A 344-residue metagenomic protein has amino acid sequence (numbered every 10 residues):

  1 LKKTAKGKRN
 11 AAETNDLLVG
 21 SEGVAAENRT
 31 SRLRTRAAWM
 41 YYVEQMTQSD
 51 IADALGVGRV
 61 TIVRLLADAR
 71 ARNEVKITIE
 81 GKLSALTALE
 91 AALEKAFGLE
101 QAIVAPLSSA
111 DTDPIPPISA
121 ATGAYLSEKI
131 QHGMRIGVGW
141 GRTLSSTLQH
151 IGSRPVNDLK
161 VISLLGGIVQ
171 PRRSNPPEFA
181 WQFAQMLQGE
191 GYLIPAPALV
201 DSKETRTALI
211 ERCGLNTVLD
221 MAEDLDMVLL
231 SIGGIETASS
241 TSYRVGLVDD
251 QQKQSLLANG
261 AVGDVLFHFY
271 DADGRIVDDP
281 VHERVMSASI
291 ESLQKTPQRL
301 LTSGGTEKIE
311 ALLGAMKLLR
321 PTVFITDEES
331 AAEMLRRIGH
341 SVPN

Functional and structural regions predicted by a protein language model:
K2-R9, T14-A38, Y42-I51, G56 (+3 more regions): Conserved phosphate- and dinucleotide-binding cores of soluble alpha/beta proteins, encompassing both enzyme active
L18, E27-N28, R64-R135, Q149-D158 (+1 more regions): HTH-adjacent hinge/linker in prokaryotic transcriptional regulators
R34, T112-G123, S145, L215 (+2 more regions): Short, well-ordered alpha-helical scaffold segments within catalytic/effector domains
R135-G141: Short glycine-rich phosphate-binding loop at a beta-alpha junction
V138, V161-S163, L193, L301: Structural beta-sheet core signal
G141, L164-G166, A196: Beta-hairpin (beta-strand-turn-beta-strand) motif
R142-T143, E329: Alpha-helix/helix-capping structural signal
T143-N157, S240-Q251: Short Gly/Thr/Asp-enriched flexible loops that form oxyanion-binding sites at enzyme active sites
